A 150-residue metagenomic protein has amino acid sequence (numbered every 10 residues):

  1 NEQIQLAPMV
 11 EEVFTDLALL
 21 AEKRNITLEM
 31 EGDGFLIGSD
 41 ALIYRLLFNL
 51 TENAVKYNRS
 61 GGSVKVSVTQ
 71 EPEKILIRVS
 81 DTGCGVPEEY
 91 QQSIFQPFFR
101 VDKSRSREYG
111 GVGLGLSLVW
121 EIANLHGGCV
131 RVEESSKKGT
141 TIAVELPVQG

Functional and structural regions predicted by a protein language model:
E2-A18: A conserved beta-strand-to-alpha-helix junction within the catalytic ATP-binding
L20-M30: Short conserved segments within the C-terminal catalytic ATPase subdomain
A54-V55: Short helix-loop "hinge" at the ATP-lid/N-box region of the Bergerat-fold HATPase_c
G61-E73: Short beta-strand/loop element within the Bergerat-fold HATPase_c
D81: Acidic ATP/Mg2+-coordinating residue in the GHKL
V86-R100: Short conserved segment of the HATPase_c
G127-G128: Conserved glycine-rich
